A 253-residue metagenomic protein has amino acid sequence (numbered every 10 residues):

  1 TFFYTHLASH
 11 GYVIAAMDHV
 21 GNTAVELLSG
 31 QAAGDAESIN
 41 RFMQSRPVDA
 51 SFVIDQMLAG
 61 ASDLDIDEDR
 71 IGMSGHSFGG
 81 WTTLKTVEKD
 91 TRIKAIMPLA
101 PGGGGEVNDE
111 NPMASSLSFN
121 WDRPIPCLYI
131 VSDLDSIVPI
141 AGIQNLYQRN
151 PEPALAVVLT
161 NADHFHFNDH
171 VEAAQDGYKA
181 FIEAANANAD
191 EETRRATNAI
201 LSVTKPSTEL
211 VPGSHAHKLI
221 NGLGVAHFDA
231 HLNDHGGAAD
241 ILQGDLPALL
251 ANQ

Functional and structural regions predicted by a protein language model:
T1, T5, S51, L84-K85 (+1 more regions): Short, hydrophobic alpha-helix immediately C-terminal to the catalytic nucleophile
T1-D18, A24: Short amphipathic alpha-helix adjacent to the substrate-entry channel of hydrolases
F2-F3, V25-S29, K85-T86, N108-N111 (+2 more regions): Short, solvent-exposed loop/turn and secondary-structure capping segments
L27-S77: Gly/Ser-rich "nucleophile elbow"/oxyanion-hole loop immediately N-terminal to the catalytic nucleophile in hydrolases
D55-L58, G80-D90: Short glycine-enriched nucleophile-adjacent loop and the immediately C-terminal alpha-helix near the catalytic center
M73-K85, I137: Glycine-rich nucleophile elbow surrounding the catalytic serine of serine-hydrolase chemistry
K94-F167: The feature captures the conserved acid-bearing segment of alpha/beta-hydrolase catalytic domains
E152, N161-A162, D169-Q253: Alpha/beta-hydrolase-fold serine-hydrolase catalytic core, especially in secreted/extracellular enzymes
